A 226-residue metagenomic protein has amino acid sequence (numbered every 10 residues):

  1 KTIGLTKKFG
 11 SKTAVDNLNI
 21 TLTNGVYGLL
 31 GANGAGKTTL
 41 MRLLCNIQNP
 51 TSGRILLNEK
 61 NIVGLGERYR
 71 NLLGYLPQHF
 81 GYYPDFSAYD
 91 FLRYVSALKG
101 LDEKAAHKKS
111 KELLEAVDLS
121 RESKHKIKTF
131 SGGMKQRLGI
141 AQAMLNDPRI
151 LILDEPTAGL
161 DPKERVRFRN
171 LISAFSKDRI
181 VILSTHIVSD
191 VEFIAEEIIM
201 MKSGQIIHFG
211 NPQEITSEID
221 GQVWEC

Functional and structural regions predicted by a protein language model:
C45: Helix-to-loop junction immediately C-terminal to a conserved catalytic motif
G53-G64, R68-Y69: Conserved ABC transporter NBD signature motif
R93, A97, K104-E122: Conserved ABC ATPase "signature" region
K126-F130: Conserved ABC ATPase signature
L151-D154: Catalytic Walker B motif of ABC-type/P-loop ATPase nucleotide-binding domains
F168-C226: ABC transporter nucleotide-binding domain
